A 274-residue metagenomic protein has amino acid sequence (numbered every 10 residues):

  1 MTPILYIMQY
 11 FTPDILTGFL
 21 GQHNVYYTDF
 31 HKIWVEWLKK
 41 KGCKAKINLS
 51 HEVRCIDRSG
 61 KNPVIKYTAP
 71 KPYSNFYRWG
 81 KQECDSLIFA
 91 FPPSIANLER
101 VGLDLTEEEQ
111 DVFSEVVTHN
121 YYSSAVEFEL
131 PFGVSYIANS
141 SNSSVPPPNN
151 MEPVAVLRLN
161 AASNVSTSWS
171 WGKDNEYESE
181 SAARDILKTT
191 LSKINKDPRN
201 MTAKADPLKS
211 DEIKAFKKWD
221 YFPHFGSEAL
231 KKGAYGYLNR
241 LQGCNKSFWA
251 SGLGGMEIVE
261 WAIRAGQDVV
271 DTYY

Functional and structural regions predicted by a protein language model:
M1-V64, P70-P72: Active-site/ligand-binding neighborhood in enzyme catalytic cores
Y26-F30, I258-A265: Conserved alpha-helical elements of sugar-nucleotide-dependent glycosyltransferases
W37-K41, A90, V269-T272: Active-site catalytic microenvironments for nucleophilic, acid-base chemistry
K61-I65, S163-S166: Hydrophobic residues embedded in beta-strands of well-ordered beta-sheets
P72-S86: Core beta-strand elements of the Rossmann-like FAD/NAD(P) dinucleotide-binding domain in flavoenzyme oxidoreductases
C84-S86, F91, I95-F248, G254-E260: C-terminal segments that line or cap access tunnels to active or ligand-binding sites in enzymes and enzyme-associated
A262-Y274: Internal hydrophobic alpha-helix adjacent to the cofactor/substrate pocket in enzyme cavities
